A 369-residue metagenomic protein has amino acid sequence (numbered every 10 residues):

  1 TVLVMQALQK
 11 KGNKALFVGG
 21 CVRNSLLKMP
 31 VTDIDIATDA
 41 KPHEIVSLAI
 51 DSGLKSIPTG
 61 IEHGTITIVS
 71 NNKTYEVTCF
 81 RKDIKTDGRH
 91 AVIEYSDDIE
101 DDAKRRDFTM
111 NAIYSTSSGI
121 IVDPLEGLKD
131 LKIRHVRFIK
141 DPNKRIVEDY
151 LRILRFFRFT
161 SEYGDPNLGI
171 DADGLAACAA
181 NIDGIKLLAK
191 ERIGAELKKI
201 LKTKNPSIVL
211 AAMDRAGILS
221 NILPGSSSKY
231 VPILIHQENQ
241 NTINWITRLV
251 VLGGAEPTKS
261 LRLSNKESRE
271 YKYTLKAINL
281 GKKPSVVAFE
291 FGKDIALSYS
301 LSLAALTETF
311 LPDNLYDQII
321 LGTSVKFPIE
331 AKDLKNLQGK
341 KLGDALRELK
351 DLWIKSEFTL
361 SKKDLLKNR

Functional and structural regions predicted by a protein language model:
T1-R369: Catalytic cores of the polymerase beta-like nucleotidyltransferase superfamily and closely associated nucleotide
